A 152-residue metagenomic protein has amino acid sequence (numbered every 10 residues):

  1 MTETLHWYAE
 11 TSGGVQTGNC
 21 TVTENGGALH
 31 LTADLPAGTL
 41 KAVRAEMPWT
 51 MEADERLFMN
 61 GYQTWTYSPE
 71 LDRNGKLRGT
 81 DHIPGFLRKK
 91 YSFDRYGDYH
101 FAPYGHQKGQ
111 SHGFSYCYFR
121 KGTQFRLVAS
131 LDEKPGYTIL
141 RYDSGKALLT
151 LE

Functional and structural regions predicted by a protein language model:
M1-E152: Carbohydrate-recognition beta-sandwich/jelly-roll modules in extracellular/periplasmic carbohydrate-active proteins
